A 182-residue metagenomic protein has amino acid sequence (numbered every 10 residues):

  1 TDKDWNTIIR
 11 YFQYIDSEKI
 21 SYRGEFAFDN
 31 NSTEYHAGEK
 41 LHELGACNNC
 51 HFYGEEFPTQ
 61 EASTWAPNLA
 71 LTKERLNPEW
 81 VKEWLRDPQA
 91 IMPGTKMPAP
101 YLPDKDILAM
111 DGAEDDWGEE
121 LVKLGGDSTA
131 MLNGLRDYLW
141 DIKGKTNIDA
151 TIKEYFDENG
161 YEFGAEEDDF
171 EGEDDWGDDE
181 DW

Functional and structural regions predicted by a protein language model:
T1, F52-W84, K96-M110: Gly/Gly-Pro-rich "capping" loops immediately C-terminal to redox-active cysteine motifs in periplasmic/lumenal
T1-F28, Y101-E173: C-terminal capping alpha-helices of c-type cytochrome domains
W5, I15-S17, L71-E83, P88-G94 (+1 more regions): C-terminal, active-site-flanking charged/polar segments
R10-S17, E43-L44, N49-F57, E74 (+3 more regions): Detector for the c-type heme attachment site
E25-D29, F57-Q60, T72, G126: Short helix-capping and inter-helix turn/linker motifs at the boundaries of alpha-helical repeat units
N30-G54, A130, I148-T151: Sequence/structural segment immediately N-terminal to covalent heme-attachment motifs in c-type and related
N31-Y35, L41, A70-E74, A99-P100 (+3 more regions): Long, ordered, helix-rich scaffold segments
E171-W182: Long, low-complexity, intrinsically disordered segments
